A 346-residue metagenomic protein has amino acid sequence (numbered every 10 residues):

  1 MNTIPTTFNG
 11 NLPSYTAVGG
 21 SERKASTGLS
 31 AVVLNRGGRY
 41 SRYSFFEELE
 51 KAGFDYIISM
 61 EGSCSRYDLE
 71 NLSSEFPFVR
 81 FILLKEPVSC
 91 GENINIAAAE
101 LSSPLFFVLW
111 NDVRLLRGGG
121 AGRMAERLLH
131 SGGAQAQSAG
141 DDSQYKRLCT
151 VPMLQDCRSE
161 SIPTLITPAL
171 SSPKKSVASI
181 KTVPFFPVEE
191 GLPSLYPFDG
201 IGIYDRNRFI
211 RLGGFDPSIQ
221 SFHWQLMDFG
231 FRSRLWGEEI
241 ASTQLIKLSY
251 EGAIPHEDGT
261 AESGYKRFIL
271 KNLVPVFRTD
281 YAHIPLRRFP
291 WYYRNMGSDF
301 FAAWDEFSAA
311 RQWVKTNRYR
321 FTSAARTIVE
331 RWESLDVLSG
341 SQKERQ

Functional and structural regions predicted by a protein language model:
M1-E47: N-proximal low-complexity "stem/linker" segments adjacent to membrane-targeting elements
L84-L101: Glycine-rich, basic loop-to-helix element that forms the pyrophosphate-binding segment of sugar-nucleotide handling
P104-R114: Short beta-strand-to-loop acidic/aromatic patch adjacent to the donor-nucleotide binding site
G120-L148: Conserved donor-nucleotide/metal-binding helix-loop-beta segment in metal-dependent transferases, i.e., the alpha-helix
Y145-P168: Short beta-strand-to-loop element that shapes/binds the nucleotide-sugar donor at the catalytic cleft/hinge
T182-Y204: A recurrent flexible, glycine/aromatic-enriched loop bordering the glycosyltransferase active site that acts as
Y196-Y204, R208-G213, I219-I246: A short, conserved alpha-helix in the catalytic core of glycosyltransferases
F231, L235-G340: Active-site-adjacent helix/loop segment of glycosyltransferases that harbors family-specific signature motifs
